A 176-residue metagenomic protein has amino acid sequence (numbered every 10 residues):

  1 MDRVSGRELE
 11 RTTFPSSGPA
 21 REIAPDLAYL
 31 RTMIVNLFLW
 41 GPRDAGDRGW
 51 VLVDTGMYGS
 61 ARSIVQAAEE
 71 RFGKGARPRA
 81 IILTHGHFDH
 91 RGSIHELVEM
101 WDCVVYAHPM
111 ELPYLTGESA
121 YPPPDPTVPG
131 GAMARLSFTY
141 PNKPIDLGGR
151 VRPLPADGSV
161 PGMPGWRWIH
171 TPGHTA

Functional and structural regions predicted by a protein language model:
M1-A20: Short glycine- and acidic-rich boundary segments immediately preceding or forming the N-terminal edge of structured
G6-L9, L112-I169: Metallo-beta-lactamase
S16-F72: Conserved beta-strand hairpin/beta-sheet module of binuclear metal-dependent hydrolase folds, prominently
A28, I82, Y106, R152-L154 (+1 more regions): Hydrophobic/aromatic beta-strand patches that form the interior of the parallel beta-sheet core in alpha/beta enzyme
G46, R71-A76, P161-P164: Glycine-rich phosphate-binding loop signature in dinucleotide/nucleotide-binding domains
V53, A107, G173: Active-site flanking residues adjacent to catalytic metal/cofactor-binding acidic residues
A61-A107, E111: Active-site metal-binding motif and surrounding structural segment of the metallo-beta-lactamase
I81-D89, W166-A176: Histidine-centered catalytic micro-motifs
